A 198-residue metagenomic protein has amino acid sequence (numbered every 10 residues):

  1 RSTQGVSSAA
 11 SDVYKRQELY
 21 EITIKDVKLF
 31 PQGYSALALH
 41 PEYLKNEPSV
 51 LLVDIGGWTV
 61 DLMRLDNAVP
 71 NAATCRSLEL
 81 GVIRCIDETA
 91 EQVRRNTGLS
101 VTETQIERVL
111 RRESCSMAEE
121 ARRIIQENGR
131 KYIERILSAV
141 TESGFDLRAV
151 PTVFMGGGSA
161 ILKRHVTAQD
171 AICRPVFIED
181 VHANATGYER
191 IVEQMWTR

Functional and structural regions predicted by a protein language model:
R1-Q17: Single conserved hydrophobic/aromatic residue that forms the stacking wall/gate of nucleotide- or nucleobase-binding
T3, T59-V60: Ser/Thr-centric signal marking residues that sit in or immediately flank functional binding/regulatory motifs
V6, V82, V181: Short, conserved glycine- and acidic-residue-centered signature motifs in active-site or ligand-binding loops
L19-P31, A36-P48, R64, C85-L99 (+1 more regions): Helical "lid/coupling" subdomains associated with nucleotide-phosphate turnover
I22, V69-A73: Beta-strand initiation motifs
L52-T59, L65-A68, E79-V82, G156-G158: A short acidic Gly-Thr/Ser loop motif
A73-C85: Surface-exposed beta-loop interaction hotspot
